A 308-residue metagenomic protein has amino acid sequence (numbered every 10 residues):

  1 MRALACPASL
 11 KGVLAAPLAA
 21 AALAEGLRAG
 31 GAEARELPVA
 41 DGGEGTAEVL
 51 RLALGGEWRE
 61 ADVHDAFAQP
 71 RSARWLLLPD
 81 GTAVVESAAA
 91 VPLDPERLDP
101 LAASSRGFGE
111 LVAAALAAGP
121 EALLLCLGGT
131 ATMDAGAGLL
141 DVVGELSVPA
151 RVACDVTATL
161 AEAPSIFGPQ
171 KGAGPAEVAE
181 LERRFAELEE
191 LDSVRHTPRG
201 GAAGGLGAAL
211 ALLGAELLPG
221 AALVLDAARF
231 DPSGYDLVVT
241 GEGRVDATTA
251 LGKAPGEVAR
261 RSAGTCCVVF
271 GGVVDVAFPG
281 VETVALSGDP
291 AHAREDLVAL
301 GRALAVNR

Functional and structural regions predicted by a protein language model:
M1-R308: N-terminal loops that bind phosphate or other acidic moieties and the adjacent beta-alpha structural core
